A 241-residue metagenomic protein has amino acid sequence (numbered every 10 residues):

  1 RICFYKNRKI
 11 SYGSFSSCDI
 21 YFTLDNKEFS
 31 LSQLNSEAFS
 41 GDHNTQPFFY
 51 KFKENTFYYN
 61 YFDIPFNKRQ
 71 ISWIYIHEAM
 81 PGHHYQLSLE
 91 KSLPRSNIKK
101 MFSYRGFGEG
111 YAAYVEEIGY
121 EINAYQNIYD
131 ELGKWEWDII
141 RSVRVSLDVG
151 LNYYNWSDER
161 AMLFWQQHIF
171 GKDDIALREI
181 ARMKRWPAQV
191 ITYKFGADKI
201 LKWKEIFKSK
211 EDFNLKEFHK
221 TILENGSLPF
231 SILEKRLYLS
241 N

Functional and structural regions predicted by a protein language model:
R1-N241: Long, His/Glu/Asp-enriched segments that create or flank divalent metal/ion-associated functional microenvironments
